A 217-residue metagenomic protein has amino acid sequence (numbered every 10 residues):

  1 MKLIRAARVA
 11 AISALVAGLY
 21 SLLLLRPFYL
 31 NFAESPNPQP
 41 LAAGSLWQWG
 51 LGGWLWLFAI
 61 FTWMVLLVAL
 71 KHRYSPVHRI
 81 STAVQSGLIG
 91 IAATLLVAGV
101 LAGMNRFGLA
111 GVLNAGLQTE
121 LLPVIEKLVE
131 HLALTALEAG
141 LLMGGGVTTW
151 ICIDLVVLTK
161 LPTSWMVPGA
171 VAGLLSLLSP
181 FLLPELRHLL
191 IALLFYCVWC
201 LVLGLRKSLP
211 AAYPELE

Functional and structural regions predicted by a protein language model:
M1-E217: Hydrophobic, aromatic-enriched alpha-helical segments typical of multi-pass transmembrane helices
